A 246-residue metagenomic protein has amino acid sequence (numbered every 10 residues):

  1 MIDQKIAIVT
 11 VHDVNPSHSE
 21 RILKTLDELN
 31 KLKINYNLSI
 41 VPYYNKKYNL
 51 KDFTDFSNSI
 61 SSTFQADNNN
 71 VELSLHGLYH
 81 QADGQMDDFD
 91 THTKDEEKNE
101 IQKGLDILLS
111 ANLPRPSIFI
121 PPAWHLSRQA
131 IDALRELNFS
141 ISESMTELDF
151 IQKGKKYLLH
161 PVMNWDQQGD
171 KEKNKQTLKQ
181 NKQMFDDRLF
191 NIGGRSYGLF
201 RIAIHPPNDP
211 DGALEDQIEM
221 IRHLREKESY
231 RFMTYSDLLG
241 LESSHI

Functional and structural regions predicted by a protein language model:
M1-A66: Active-site beta->alpha N-cap acidic-glycine motif
I2, K33, I40, I204-I246: C-terminal domain-boundary segment and adjacent tail
A7-S17, N45-K51, D88-D95, N174-Q176 (+1 more regions): The substrate-binding groove and active-site-proximal loops of carbohydrate-active enzymes, especially glycoside
T10-H12, N37-V41, S74-H76, F119-I120 (+4 more regions): A cross-family glycoside hydrolase active-site/sugar-binding cleft signature
V14-P16, P42-K46, Y79-Q81, W124-L126 (+4 more regions): Short, solvent-exposed loop/turn segments at secondary-structure junctions
S19-T25, D52-S61, E97-Q102, L178-D187 (+1 more regions): Well-ordered, non-membrane alpha-helical segments in soluble/globular domains
S39-D132, R201-I202: Metal-dependent polysaccharide deacetylase catalytic core of the NodB/CE4 family, i.e., the active-site-bearing domain
Y44-T63, L126-R201, H245-I246: Active-site-adjacent pocket scaffolds in enzyme catalytic domains
